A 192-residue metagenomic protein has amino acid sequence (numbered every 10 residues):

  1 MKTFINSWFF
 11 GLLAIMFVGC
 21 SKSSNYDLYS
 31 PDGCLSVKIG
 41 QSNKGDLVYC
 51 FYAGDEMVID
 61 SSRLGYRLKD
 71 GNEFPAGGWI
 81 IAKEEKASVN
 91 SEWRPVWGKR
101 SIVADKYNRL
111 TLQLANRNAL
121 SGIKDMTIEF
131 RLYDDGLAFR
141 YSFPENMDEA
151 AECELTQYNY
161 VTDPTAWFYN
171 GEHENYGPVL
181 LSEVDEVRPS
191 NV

Functional and structural regions predicted by a protein language model:
M1-F9: Bacterial N-terminal signal peptides that target proteins for export
F9-I15: Hydrophobic alpha-helical targeting segments used for export or membrane insertion
F17-G19: C-terminal motif of bacterial Sec signal peptides marking the signal peptidase cleavage site
S21-S23: Extended, charged interaction scaffolds in large complex subunits
N25-V192: N-terminal accessory beta-strand-rich subdomains and adjacent acidic, glycine-rich linkers that precede catalytic cores
